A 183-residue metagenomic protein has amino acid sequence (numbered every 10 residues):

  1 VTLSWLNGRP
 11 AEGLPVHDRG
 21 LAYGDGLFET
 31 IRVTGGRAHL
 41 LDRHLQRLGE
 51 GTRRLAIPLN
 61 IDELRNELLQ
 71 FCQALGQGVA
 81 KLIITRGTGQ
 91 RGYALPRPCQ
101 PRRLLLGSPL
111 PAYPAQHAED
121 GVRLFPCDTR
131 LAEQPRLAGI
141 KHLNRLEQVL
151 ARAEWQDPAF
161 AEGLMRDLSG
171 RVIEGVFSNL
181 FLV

Functional and structural regions predicted by a protein language model:
V1-A74, V79, T85, Q90-V183: Helix-start/capping segments and mature chain N-termini
